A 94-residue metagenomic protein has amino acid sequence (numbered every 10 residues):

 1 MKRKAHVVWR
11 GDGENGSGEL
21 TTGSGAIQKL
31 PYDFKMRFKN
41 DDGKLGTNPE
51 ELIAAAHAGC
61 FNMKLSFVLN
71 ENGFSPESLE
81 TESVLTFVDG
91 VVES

Functional and structural regions predicted by a protein language model:
M1-A55, N62-S94: Extended beta-strand/beta-hairpin segments
